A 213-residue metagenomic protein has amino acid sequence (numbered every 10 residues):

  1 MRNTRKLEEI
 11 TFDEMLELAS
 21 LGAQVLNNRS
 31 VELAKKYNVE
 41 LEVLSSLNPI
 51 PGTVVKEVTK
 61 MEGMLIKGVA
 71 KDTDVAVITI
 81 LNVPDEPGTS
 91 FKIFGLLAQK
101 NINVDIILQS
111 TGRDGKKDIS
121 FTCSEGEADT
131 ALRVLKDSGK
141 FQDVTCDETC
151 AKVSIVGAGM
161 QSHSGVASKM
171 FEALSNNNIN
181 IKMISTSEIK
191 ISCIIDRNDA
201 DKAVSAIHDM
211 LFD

Functional and structural regions predicted by a protein language model:
M1-D213: C-terminal catalytic "cap/lid" subdomain
